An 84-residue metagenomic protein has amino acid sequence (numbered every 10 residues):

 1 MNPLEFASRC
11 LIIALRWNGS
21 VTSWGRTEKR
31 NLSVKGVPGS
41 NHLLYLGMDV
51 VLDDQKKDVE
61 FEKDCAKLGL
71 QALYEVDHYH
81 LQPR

Functional and structural regions predicted by a protein language model:
M1-P3: Second-shell loop/turn segments in exported
E5-G36: Extended, low-complexity, intrinsically disordered C-terminal regulatory tails of eukaryotic serine/threonine kinases
V37-R84: Catalytic cores and adjacent binding grooves of peptidoglycan-active enzymes
